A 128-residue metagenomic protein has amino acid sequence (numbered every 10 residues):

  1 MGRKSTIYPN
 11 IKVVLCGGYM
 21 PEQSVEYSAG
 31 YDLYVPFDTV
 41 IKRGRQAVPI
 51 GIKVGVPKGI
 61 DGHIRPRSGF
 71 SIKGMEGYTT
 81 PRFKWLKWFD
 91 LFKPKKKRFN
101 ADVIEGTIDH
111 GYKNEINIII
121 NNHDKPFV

Functional and structural regions predicted by a protein language model:
M1-V128: DUTPase catalytic domain/fold
